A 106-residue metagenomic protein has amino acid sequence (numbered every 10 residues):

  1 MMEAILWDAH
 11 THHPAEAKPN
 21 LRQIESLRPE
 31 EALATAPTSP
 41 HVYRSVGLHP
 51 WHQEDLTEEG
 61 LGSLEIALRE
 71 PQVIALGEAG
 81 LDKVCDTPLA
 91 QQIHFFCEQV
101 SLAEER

Functional and structural regions predicted by a protein language model:
M1-R106: Mid-domain alpha/beta scaffold segments of enzyme catalytic cores
